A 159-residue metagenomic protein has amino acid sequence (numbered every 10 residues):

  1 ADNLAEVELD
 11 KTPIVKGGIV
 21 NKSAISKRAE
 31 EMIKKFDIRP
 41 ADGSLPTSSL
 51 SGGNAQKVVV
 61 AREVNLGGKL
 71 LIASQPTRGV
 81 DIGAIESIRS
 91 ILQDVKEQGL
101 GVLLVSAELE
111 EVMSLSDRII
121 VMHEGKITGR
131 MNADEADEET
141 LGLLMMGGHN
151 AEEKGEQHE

Functional and structural regions predicted by a protein language model:
A1-E159: Glycine-rich phosphate-binding loops of nucleotide-dependent enzymes
